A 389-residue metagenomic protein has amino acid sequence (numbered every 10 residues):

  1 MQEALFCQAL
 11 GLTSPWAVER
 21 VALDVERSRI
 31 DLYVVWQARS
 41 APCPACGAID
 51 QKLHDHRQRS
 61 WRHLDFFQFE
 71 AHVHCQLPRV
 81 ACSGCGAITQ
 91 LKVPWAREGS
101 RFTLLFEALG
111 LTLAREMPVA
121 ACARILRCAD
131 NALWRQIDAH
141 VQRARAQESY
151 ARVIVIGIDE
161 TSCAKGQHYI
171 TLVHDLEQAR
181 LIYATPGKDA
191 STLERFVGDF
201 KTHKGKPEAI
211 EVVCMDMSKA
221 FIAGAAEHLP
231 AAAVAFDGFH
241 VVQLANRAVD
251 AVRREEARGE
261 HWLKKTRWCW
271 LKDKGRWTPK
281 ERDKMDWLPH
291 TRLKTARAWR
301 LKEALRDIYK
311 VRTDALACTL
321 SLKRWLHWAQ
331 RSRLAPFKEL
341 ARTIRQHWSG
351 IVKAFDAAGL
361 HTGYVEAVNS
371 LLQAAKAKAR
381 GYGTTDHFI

Functional and structural regions predicted by a protein language model:
M1-D31, W36-A38, T103-L105, L109-L113 (+2 more regions): Long C-terminal interaction/binding lobes of large macromolecular proteins
V34-R39, Q76-V80: A short beta-strand signature
W36, S40, A45, Q51-K52 (+7 more regions): Acidic/histidine-rich catalytic cores and adjacent linkers of DNA breakage/strand-transfer/modification proteins
P42-P44, V93, L193-R195: A short, polar/proline- and glycine-enriched secondary-structure boundary/capping micro-motif
G47-D50, H54-Q167, E208, I351-V352 (+1 more regions): Short, positively charged, Gly/Tyr-enriched micro-motifs that form contact patches at catalytic or ligand/partner
W95-R97, E208, A232, E255-E260: Short, polar/flexible loop-turn hinges at active-site or ligand-entry regions and domain interfaces
V241-H261: Short alpha-helix plus adjacent loop in nuclease-associated cores
